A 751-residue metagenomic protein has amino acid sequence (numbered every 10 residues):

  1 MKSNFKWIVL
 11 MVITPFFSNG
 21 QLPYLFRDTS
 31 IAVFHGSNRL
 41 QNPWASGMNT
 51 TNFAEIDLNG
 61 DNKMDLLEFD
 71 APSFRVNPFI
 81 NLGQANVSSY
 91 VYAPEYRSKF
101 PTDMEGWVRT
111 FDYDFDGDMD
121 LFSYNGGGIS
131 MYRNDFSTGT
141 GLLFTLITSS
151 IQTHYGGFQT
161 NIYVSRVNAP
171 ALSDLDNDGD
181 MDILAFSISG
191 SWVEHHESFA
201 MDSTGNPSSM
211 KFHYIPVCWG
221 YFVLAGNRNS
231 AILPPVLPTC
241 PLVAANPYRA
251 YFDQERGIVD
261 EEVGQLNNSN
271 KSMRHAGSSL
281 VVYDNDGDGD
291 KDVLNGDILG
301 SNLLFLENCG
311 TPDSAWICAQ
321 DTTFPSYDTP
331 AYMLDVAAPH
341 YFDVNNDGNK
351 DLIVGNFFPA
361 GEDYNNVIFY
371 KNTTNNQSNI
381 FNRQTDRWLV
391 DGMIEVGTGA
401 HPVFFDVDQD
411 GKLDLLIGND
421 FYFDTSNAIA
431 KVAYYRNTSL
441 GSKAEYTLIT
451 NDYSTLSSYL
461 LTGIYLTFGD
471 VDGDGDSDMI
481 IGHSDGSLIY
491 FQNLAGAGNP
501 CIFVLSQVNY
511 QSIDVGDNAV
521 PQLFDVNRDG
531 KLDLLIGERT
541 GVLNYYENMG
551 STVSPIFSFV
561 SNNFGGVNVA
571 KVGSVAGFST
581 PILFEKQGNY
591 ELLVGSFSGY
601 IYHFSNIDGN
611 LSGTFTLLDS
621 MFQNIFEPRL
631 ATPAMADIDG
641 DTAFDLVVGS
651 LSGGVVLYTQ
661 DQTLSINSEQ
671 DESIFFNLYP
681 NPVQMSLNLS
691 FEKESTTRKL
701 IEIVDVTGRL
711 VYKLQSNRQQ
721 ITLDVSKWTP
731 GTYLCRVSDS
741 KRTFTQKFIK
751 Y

Functional and structural regions predicted by a protein language model:
S3-L10: Sec-dependent signal peptide recognition, specifically the positively charged N-region followed immediately by
M11-N19: Hydrophobic h-region of N-terminal signal peptides that target proteins for export in Gram-negative bacteria
V12, E669-Y751: C-terminal outer-membrane/trafficking sorting elements
F16, I298, I582, N681-V683: Hydrophobic residues in alpha-helical membrane-spanning segments
Q21-I666: Beta-propeller-forming repeat regions
